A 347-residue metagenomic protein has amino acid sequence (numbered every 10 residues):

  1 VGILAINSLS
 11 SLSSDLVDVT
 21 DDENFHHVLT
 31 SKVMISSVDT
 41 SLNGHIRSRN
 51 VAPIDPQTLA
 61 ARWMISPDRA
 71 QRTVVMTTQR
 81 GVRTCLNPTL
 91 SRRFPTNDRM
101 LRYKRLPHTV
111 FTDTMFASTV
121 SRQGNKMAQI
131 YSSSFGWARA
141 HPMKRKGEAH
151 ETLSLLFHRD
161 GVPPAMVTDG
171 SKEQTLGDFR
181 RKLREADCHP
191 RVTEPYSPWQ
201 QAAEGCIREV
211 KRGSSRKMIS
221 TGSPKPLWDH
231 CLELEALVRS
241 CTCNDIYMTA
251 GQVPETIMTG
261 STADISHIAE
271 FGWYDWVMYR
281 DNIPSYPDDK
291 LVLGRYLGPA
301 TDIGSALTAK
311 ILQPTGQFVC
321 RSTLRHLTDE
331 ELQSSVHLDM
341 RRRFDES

Functional and structural regions predicted by a protein language model:
V1-S347: Nucleic-acid-interacting cores, centered on viral/eukaryotic replication and modification enzymes
